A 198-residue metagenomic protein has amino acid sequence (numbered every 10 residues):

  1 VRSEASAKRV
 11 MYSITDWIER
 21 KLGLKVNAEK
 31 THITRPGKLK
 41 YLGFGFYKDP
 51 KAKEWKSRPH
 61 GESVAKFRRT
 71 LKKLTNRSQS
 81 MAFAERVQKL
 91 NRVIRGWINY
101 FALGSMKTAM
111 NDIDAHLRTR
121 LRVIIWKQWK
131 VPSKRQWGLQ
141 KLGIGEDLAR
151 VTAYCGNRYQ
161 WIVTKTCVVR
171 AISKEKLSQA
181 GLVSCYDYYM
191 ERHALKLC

Functional and structural regions predicted by a protein language model:
V1-C198: Non-catalytic terminal/accessory segments
